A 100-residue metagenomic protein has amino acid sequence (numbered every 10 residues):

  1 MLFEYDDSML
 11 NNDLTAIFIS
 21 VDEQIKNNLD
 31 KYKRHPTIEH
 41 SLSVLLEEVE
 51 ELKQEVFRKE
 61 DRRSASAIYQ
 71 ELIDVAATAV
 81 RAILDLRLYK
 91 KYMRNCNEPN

Functional and structural regions predicted by a protein language model:
M1-N100: Flexible "arm" and connector segments at domain edges
